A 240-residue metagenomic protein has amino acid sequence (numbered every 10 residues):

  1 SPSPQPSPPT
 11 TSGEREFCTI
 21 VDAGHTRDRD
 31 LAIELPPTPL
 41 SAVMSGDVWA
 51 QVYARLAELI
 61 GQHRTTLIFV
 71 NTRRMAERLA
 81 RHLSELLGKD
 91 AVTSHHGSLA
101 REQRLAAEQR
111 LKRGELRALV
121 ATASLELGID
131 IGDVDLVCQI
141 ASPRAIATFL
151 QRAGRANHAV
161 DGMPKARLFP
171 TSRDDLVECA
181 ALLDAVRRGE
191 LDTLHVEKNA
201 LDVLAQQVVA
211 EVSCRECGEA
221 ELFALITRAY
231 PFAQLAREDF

Functional and structural regions predicted by a protein language model:
S1-P2, R15-E238: Helicase motor core with emphasis on the C-terminal RecA-like subdomain
T10-T11: Ala/Thr-enriched low-complexity intrinsically disordered regions
